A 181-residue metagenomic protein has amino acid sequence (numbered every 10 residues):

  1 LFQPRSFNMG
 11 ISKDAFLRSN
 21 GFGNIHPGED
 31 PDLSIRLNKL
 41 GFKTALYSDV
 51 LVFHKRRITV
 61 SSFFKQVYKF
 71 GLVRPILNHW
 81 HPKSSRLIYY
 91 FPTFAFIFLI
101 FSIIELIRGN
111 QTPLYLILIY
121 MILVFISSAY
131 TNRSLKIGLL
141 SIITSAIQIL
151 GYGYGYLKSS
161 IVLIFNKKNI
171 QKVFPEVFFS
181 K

Functional and structural regions predicted by a protein language model:
R5-N20: Conserved nucleotide-sugar donor-binding and metal-coordinating catalytic region shared by glycosyltransferases
K13-D14, G41, F101: Short loop segments at secondary-structure junctions
L17, I35, I97: A cross-family signal for key residues in well-ordered alpha-helices that form functional helical elements
G23-P82: Catalytic donor/gating beta->alpha subdomain of glycosyltransferases that bind UDP-sugars
K83-F94: Membrane-interface anchor segments at the N-terminal boundary of transmembrane helices in multi-pass membrane enzymes
A95-N166: Membrane-embedded multi-pass helical conduit in multi-pass membrane proteins, especially envelope-biosynthetic
V162-K181: Short linear elements at protein peripheries
